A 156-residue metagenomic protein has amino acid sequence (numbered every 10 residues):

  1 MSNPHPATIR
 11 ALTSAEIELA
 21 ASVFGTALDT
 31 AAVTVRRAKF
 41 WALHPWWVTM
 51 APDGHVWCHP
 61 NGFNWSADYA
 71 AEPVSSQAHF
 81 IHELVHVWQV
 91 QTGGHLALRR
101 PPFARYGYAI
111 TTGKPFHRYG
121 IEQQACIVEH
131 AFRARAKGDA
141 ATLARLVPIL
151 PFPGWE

Functional and structural regions predicted by a protein language model:
S2-H5, R10-A32, A51-G54, Q91-E156: Metalloprotease/metallohydrolase-associated module, dominated by Zn2+-dependent proteases
A7-E16, W41-H44, H82-V85: Short low-complexity stretches enriched in small and charged residues
A31-K39: Short linear loop/turn motifs
A38-A42, G62-N64, V85, G94-H95 (+1 more regions): Short, solvent-exposed loop/turn segments at secondary-structure junctions
W41-G54: Charged, often glycine-rich, active-site loop that binds/positions anionic groups
W46-V48, P60-I81, F116-H117: Short pre-active-site segment immediately N-terminal to the catalytic Zn-binding motif
W57: Short, surface-exposed glycine/acidic/tryptophan-bearing loops
A78-V90: Active-site recognition of the HExxH zinc-binding catalytic motif
